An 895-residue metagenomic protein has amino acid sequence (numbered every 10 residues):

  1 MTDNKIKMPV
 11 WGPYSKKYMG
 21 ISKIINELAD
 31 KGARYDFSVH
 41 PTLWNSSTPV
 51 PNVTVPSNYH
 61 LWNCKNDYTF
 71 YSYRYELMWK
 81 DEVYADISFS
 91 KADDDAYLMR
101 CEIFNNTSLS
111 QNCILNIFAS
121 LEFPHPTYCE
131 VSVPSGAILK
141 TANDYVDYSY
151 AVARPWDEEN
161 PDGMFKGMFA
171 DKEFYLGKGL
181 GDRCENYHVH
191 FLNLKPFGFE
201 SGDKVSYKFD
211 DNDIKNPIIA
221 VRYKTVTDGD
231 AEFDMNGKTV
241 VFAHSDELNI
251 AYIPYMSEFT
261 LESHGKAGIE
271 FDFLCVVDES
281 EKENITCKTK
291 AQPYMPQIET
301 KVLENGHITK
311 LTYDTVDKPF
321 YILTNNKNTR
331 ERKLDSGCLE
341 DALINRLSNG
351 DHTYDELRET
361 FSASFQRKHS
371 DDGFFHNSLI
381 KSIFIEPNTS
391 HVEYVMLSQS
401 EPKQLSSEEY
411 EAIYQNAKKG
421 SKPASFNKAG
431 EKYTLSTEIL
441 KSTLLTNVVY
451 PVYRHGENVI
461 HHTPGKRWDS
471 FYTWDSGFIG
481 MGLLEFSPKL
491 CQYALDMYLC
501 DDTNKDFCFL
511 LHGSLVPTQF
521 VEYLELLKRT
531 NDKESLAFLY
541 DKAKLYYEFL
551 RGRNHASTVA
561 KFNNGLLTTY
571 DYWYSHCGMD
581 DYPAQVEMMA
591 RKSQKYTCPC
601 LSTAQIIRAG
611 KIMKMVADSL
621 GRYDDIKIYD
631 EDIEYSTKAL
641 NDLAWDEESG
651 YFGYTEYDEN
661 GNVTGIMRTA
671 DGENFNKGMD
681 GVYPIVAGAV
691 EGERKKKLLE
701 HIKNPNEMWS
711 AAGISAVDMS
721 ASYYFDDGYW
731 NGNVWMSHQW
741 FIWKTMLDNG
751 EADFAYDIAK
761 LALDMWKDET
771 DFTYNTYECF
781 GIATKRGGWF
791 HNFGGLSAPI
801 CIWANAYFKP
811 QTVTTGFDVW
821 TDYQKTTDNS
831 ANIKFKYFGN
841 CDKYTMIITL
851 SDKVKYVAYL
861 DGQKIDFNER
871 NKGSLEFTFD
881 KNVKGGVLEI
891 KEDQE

Functional and structural regions predicted by a protein language model:
M1-D36, Q519-T530, S535-L539, D646-Y657 (+3 more regions): C-terminal capping/lid segments that line or modulate ligand- or cofactor-binding pockets
M1-K432, W789-F790, F808-E895: Terminal accessory carbohydrate-recognition/targeting modules of carbohydrate-active enzymes
D94-A96, A267, G350, Y354 (+14 more regions): Active-site-proximal structural scaffolding
D372-G373, I383-I385, V395, H462-R467 (+2 more regions): Extracellular glycan-targeting catalytic surfaces
N427-W468, L490-F509, S557-C598, N641-N733 (+3 more regions): Extended glycan-interaction surfaces of carbohydrate-active proteins
N427-Y433, R467-D469, L483-D496, L527-K544 (+5 more regions): Structural helix-adjacent loops and short alpha-helical linkers that scaffold large soluble proteins
S442, M497, K542-A556, I612-M615 (+2 more regions): Alpha-helical scaffold segments in carbohydrate-active enzymes
D469-S476, G480-E587, P599-I607, G678 (+5 more regions): Aromatic-rich carbohydrate-recognition surfaces in CAZymes
